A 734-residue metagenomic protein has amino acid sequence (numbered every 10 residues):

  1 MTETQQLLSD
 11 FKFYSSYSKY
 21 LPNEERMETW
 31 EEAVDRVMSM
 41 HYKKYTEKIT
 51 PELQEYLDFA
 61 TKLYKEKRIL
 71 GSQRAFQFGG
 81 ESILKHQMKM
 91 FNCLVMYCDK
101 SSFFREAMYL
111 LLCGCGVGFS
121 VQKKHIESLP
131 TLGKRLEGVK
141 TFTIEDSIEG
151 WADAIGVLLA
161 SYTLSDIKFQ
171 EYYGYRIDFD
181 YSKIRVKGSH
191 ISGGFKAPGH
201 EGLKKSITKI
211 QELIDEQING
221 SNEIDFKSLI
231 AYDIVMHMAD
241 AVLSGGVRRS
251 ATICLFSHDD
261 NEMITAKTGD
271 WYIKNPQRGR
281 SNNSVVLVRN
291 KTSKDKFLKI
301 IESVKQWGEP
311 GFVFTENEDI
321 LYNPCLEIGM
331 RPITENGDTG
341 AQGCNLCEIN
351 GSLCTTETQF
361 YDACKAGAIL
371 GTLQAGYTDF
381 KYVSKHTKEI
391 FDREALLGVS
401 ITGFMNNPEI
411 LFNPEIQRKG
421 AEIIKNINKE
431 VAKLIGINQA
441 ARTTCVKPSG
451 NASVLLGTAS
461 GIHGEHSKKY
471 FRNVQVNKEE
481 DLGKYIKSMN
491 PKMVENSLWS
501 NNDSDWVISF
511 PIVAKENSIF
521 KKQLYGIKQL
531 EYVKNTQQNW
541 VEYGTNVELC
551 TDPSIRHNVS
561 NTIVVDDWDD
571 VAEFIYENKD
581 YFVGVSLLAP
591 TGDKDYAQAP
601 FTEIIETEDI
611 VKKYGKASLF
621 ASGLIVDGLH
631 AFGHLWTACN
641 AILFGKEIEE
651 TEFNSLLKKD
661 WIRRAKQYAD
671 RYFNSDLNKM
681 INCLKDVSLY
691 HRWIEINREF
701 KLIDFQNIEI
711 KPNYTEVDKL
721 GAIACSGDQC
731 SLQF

Functional and structural regions predicted by a protein language model:
M1-A617, N682-F734: Extended catalytic cores of very large enzyme megasubunits
V611-K612, K616-L684: Catalytic center-proximal scaffold of phosphoryl-transfer enzymes
